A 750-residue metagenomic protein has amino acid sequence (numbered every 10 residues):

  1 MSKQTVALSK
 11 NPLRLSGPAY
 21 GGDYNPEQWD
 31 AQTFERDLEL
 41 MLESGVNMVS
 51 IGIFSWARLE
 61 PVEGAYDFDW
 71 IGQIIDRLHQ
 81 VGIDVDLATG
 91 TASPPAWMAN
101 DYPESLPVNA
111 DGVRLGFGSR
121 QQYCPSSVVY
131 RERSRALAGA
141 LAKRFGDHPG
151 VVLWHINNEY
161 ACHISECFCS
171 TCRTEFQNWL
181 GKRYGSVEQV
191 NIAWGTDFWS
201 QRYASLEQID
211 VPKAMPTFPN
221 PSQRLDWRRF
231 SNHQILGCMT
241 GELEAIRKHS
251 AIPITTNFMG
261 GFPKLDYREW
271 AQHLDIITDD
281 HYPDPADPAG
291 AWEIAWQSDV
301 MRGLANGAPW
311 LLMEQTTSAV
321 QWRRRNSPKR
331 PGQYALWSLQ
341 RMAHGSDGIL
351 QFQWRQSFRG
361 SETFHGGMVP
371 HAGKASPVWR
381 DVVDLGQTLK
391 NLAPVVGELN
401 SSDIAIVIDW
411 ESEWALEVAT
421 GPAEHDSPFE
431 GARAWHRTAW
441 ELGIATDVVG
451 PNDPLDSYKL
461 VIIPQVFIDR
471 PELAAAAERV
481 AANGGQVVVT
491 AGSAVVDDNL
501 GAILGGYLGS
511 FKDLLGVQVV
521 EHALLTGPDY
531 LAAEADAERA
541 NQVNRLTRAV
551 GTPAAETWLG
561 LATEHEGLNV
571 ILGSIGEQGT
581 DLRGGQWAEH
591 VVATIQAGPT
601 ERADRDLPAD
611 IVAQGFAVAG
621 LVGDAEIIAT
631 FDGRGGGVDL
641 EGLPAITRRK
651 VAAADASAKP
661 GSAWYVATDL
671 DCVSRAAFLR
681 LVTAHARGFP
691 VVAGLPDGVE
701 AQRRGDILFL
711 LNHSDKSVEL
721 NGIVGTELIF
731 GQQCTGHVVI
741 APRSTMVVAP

Functional and structural regions predicted by a protein language model:
M1-S50, P61, D76-Q80, D84 (+1 more regions): N-terminal carbohydrate-binding accessory modules
L15-Y20, G45-N47, H79-V85, D147-V152 (+7 more regions): Short, well-ordered coil/turn segments that N-cap beta-strands
A19-A31, G52-D69, G116-R135, Y160-S165 (+6 more regions): The substrate-binding groove and active-site-proximal loops of carbohydrate-active enzymes, especially glycoside
G22, M41, V49, L78 (+8 more regions): Conserved, mostly hydrophobic/aromatic
Q28-E43, S134-A140, M259-W270, R330-S338: Short, acidic/polar
E35-E43, N47-R114, A142, G241-H249 (+1 more regions): Aromatic-lined substrate-binding rim segments of carbohydrate-active enzymes
D111-I276, D280-W296: Polysaccharide-binding and catalytic clefts of secreted carbohydrate-active enzymes
Y203-I209, K248, G260, A271 (+2 more regions): Carbohydrate-binding surfaces of carbohydrate-active enzymes
